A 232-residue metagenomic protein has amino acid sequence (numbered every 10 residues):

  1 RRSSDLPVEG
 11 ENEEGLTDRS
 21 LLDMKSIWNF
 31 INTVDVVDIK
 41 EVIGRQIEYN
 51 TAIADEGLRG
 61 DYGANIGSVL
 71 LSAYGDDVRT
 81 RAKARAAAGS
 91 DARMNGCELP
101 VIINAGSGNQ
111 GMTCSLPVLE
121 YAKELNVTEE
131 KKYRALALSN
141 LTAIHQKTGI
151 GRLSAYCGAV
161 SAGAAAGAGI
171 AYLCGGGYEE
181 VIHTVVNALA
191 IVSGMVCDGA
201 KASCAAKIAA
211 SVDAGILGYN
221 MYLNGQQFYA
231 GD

Functional and structural regions predicted by a protein language model:
R2-S3: Short, small-residue-biased leader/transition segments that mark boundaries at the very start of proteins
G10, D18-G75, R81, G175-D232: Functionally critical mobile loop/hinge segments
G63, S72-G75, G89, R93-I102 (+1 more regions): Soluble metallo-hydrolase cores and metallopeptidase-like ectodomains found primarily in the secretory/periplasmic
D77-G96, T128-Q146, V186-G194: Acidic-glycine-rich active-site phosphate/pyrophosphate-binding loop
R93-I103, A143-L153, V196-K201: Glycine/charged-rich beta-loop-alpha catalytic/anionic-binding loops adjacent to active sites
C97-L116, C157-A162: Conserved phosphate/anionic-ligand binding catalytic regions in large, soluble enzymes, centered on
G111-V127, A168-G175: Alpha-helical support elements that line or immediately flank enzyme active sites and cofactor-binding pockets
R152-L153, C157, S161-I182: C-terminal structural cap/anchor segments
